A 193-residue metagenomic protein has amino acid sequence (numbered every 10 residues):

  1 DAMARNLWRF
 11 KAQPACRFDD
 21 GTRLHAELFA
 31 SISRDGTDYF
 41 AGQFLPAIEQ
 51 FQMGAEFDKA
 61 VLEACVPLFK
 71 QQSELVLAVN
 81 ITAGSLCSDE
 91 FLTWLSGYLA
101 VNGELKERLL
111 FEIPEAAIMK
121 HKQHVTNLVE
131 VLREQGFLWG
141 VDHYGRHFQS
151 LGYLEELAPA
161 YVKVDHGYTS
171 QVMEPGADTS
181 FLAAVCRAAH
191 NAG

Functional and structural regions predicted by a protein language model:
D1-A47, N80, V141: Active-site core of bacterial EAL-family cyclic-dinucleotide phosphodiesterase domains
T22-E27, F51-H124: Catalytic core of bacterial c-di-GMP phosphodiesterases, primarily the EAL and HD-GYP domains, capturing alpha-helical
L24, F40, E90-L92, H121-V125 (+3 more regions): Residues at alpha-helix caps and immediate loop-helix transition turns in enzyme cores, especially N- and C-cap
G42-P46, A55, E130: Conserved long alpha-helical elements within nucleotide-processing catalytic cores of c-di-GMP signaling and class III
F57-A60, D178-A183: Conserved acetyl-CoA-binding loop-helix of GNAT-fold acetyltransferases
Y98-V172, A184-G193: The catalytic core of metal-dependent phosphodiesterases that act on cyclic dinucleotides
